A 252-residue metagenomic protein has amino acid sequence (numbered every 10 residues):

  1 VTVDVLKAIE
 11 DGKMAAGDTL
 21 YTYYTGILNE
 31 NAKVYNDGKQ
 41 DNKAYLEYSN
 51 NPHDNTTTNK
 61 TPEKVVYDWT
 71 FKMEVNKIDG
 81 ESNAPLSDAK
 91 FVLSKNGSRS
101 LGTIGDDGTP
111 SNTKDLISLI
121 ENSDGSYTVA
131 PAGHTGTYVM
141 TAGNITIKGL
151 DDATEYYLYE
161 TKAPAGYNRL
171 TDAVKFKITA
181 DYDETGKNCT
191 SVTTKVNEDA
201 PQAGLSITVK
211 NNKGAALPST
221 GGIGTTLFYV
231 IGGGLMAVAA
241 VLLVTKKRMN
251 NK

Functional and structural regions predicted by a protein language model:
V1-K252: Solvent-exposed loop/turn and edge beta-strand elements of beta-rich ligand-binding domains
